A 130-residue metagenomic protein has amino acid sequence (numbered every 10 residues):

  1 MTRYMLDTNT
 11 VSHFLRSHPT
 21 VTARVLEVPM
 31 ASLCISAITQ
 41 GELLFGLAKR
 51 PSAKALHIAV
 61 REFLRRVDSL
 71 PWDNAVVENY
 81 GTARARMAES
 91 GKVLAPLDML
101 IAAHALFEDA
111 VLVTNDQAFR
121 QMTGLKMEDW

Functional and structural regions predicted by a protein language model:
M1-I35, F45-L64: Short, well-structured N-terminal submotif of metal-dependent ribonuclease cores
M1-T2, A102, L106-W130: Acidic, PIN/NYN-like endoribonuclease modules and their adjacent C-terminal/linker elements
T2, R24-E27, R61, R84 (+3 more regions): Short secondary-structure boundary/capping segments
D7, S36, L94-A95, D116: Histidine- and aromatic-rich ligand-binding microenvironments
D7-T8, V21, L43, Y80 (+2 more regions): Generic structural signal for small/hydrophobic residues in well-ordered secondary structure, especially within
T10-V11, T39, V76, I101 (+1 more regions): Alpha-helix capping/helix-boundary segments
D68-V113: Active-site neighborhoods of divalent-metal-dependent phosphate/nucleic-acid chemistry enzymes
